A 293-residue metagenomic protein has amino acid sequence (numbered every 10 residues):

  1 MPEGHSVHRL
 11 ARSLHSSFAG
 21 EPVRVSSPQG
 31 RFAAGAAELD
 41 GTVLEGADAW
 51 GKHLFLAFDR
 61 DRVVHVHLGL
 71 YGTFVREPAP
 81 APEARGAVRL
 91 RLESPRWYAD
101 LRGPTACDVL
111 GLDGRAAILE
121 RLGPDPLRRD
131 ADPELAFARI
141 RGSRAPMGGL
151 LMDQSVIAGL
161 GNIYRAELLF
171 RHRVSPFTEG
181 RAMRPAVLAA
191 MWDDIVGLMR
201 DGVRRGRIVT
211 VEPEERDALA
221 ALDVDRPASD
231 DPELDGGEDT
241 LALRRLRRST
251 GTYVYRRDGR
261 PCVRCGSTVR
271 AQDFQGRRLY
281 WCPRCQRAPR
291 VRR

Functional and structural regions predicted by a protein language model:
M1-L112, P185, R270, P289-R293: Gly/Gly-Pro- and Ser/Thr-rich, intrinsically disordered tail segments characteristic of DNA damage-repair and tolerance
S13, S17, L122-D125, L222-D225: Low-complexity, intrinsically disordered/propeptide-like segments
P22-G35, H53, R139-R293: Basic, nucleic-acid-binding surfaces and adjacent catalytic neighborhoods in DNA/RNA-processing proteins
V64-V174, E179-A186, M191: Phosphate/anion-contacting hairpin/loop surfaces
